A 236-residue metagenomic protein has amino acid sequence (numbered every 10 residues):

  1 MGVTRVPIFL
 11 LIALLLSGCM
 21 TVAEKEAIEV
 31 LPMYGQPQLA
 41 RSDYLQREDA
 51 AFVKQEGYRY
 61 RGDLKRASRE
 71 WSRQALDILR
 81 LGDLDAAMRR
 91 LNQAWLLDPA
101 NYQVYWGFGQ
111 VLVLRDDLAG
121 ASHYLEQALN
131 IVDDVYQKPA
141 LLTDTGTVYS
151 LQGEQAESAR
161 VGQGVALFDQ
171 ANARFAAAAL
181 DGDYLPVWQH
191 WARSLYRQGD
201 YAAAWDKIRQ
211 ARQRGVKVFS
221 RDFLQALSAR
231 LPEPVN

Functional and structural regions predicted by a protein language model:
L16-G18: C-terminal motif of bacterial Sec signal peptides marking the signal peptidase cleavage site
M20-L81: N-terminal leader/linker segments that initiate helical-solenoid repeat arrays
R41-F52, D77-M88, D116-H123, V161-N172: Helix-turn-helix repeat elements of alpha-solenoid scaffolds
A67, N101, V135-K138, Y184 (+1 more regions): Residue-level recognition of tetratricopeptide repeat
R73, G107-F108, D144, H190 (+1 more regions): Canonical tetratricopeptide repeat
R80, L114, L151, R197 (+1 more regions): Register position in tetratricopeptide repeats
R89-R115: Short, charge-rich amphipathic alpha-helical segments embedded in non-transmembrane helical bundles/solenoids
W106-P186: Alpha-helical adaptor scaffolds
